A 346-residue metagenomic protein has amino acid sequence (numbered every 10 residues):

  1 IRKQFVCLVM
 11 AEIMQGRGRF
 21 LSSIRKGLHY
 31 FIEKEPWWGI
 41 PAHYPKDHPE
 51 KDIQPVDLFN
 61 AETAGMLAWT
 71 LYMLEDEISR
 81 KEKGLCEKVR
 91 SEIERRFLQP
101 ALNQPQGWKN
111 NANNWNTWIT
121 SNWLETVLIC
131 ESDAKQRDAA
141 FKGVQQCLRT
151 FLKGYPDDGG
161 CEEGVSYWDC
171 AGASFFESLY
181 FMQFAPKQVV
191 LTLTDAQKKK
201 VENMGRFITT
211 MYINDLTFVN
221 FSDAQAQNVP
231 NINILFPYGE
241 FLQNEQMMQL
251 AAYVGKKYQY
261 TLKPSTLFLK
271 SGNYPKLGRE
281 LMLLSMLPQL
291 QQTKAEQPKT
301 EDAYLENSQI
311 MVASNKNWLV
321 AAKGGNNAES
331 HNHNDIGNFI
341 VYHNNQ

Functional and structural regions predicted by a protein language model:
I1, Y44-A61, L102-T117, P156-D169 (+5 more regions): Solvent-exposed loop and edge beta-strand segments that line ligand/cofactor-binding and catalytic clefts
I1-I32, W37, I340-V341: Amphipathic alpha-helical packing elements
K3-Q4, F20-S23, G27, F59 (+4 more regions): Residue-level detector of well-ordered alpha-helical segments, enriched for hydrophobic/aromatic packing positions
Q4-G18, E62-K81, I119-A134, A173-V189 (+4 more regions): Well-ordered alpha-helical scaffold segments within catalytic/enzyme domains
G18-E33, T70, L74-Q104, D133-F151 (+2 more regions): Extended, well-ordered alpha-helical scaffold segments
E33-Y44, V56: Short, flexible active-site-proximal loops enriched in glycine and acidic residues
D47-S166, E177, L290-K294: Active-site lining segments of carbohydrate-active enzymes
G172-N344: Carbohydrate-active enzyme catalytic cores, enriched for enzymes that act on polyanionic acidic polysaccharides
